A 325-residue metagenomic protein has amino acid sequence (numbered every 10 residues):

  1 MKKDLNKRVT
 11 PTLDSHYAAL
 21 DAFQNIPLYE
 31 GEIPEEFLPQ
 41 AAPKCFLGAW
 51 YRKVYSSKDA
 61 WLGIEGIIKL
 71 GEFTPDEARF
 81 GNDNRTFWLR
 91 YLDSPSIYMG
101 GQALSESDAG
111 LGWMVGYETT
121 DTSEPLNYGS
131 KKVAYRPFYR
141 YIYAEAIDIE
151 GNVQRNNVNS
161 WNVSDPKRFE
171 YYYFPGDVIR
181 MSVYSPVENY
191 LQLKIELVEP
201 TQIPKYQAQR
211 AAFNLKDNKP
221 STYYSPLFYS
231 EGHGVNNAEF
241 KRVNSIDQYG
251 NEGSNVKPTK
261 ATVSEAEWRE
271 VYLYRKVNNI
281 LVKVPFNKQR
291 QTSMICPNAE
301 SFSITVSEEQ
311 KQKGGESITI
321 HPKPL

Functional and structural regions predicted by a protein language model:
M1-L325: Exposed, interaction-prone regions of secreted/extracellular proteins
